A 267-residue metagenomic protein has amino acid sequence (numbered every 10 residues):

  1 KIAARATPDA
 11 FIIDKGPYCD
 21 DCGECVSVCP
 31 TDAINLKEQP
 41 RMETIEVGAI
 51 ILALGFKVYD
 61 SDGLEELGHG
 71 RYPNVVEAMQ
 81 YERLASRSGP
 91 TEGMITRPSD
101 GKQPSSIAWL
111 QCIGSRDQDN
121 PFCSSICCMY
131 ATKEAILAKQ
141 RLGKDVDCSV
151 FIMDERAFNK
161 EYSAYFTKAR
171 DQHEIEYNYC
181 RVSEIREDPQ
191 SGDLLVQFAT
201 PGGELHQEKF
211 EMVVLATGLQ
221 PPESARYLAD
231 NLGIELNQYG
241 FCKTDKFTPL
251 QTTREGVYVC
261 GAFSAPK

Functional and structural regions predicted by a protein language model:
K1-K267: Residues forming the flavin
